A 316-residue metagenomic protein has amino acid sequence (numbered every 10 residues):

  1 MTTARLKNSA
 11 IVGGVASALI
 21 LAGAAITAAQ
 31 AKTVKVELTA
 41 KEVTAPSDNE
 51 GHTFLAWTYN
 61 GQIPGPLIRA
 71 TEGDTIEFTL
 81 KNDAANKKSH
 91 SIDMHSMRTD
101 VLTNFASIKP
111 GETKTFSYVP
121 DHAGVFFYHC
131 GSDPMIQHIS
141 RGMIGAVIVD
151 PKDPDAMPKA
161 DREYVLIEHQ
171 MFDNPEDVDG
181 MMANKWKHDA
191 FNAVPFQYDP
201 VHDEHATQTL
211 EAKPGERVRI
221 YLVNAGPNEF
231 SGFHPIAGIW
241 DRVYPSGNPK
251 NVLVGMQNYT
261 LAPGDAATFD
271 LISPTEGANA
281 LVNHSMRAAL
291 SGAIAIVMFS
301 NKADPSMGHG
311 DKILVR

Functional and structural regions predicted by a protein language model:
T2-V15: Bacterial N-terminal signal peptides that target proteins for export
G13-A24: Bacterial N-terminal signal peptides
A28-A31: Boundary at the C-terminal end of the N-terminal hydrophobic targeting segment
T33, E42, S140-P175, S246 (+2 more regions): Extracytoplasmic/periplasmic copper-protein system
V34-T39, V43-I148, N228-L261, N279-M298: Histidine- and aromatic-enriched segments that form or immediately flank copper-ligand environments
I63-I76, D203-R217: Short, glycine/small-residue-enriched coil/turn segments at secondary-structure junctions
R162-P214: Acidic-aromatic/histidine active-site loop/patch
